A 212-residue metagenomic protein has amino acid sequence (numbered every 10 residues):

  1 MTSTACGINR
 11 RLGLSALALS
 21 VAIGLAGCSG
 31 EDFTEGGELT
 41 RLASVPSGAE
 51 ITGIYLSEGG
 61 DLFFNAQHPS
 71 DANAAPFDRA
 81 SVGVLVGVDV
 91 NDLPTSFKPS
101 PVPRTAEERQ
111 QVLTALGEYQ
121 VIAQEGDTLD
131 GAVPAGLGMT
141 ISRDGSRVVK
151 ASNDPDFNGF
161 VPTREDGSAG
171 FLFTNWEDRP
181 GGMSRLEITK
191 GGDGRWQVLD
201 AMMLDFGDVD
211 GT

Functional and structural regions predicted by a protein language model:
M1-N9: N-terminal secretory signal peptides that target proteins for export/translocation
R10-S20: Sec-dependent N-terminal signal peptides
G13, S29-G30: Exposed regions on extracellular, virion, or secretory-pathway luminal proteins
G24-G27: C-terminal motif of bacterial Sec signal peptides marking the signal peptidase cleavage site
G30-T212: Sequence/structural signature of beta-propeller domains
